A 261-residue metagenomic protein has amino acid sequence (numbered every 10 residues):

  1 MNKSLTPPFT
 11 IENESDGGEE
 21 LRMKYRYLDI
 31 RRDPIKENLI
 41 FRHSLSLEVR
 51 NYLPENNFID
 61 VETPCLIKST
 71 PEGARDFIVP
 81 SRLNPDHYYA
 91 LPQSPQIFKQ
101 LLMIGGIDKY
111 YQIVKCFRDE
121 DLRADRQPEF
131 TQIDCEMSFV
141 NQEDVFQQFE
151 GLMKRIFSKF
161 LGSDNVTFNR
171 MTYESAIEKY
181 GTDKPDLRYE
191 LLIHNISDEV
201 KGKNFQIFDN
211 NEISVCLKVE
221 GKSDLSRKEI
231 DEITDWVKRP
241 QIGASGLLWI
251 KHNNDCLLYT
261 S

Functional and structural regions predicted by a protein language model:
M1-S261: Class II aminoacyl-tRNA synthetase catalytic cores and aaRS-like
